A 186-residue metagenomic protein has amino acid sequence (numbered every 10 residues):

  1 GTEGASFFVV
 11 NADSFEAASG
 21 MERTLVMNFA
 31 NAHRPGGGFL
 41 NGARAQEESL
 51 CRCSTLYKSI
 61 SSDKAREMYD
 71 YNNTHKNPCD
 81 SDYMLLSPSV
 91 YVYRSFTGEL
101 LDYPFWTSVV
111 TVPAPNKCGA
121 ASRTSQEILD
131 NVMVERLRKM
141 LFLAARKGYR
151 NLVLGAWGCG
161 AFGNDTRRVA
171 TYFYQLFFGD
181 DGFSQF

Functional and structural regions predicted by a protein language model:
G1-F186: Macrodomain-like recognition of ADP-ribose-binding/processing modules
